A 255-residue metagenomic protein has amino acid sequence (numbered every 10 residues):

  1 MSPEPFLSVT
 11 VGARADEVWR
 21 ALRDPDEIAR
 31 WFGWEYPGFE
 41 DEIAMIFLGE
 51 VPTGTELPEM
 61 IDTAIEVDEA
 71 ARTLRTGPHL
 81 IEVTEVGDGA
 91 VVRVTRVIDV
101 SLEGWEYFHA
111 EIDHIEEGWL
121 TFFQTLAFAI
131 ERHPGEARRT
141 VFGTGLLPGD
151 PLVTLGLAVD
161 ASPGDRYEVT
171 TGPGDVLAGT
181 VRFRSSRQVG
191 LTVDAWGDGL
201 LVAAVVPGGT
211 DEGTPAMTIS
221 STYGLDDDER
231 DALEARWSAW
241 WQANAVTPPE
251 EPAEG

Functional and structural regions predicted by a protein language model:
S2-G12, D16-A21, P25-I28, Y36-G38 (+6 more regions): Terminal targeting/leader modules
E4-L7, A13-D16, D26-T73, R138-R182: Short beta-edge strand/loop motif at the mouth of beta-sheet-based domains
T10, T53-T55, T63, T73-T76 (+15 more regions): Residue-identity detector for threonine
V18-L22, I28, V92, W119 (+2 more regions): Hydrophobic pocket/interface hotspot
E69-E117, R184-G255: Beta-strand/loop substructures that line and gate deep hydrophobic ligand-binding cavities in soluble
D99-A158: Surface-exposed beta-loop interaction hotspot
